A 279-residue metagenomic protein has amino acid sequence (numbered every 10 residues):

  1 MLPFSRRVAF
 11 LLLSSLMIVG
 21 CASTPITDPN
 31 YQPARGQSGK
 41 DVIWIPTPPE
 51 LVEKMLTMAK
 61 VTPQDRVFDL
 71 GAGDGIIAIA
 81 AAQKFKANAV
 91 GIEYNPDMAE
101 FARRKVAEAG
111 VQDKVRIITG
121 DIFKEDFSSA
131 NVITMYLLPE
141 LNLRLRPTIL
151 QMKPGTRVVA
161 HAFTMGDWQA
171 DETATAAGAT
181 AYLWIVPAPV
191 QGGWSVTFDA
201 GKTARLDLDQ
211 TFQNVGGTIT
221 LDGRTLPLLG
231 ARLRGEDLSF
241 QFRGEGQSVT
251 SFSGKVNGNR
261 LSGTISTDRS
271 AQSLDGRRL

Functional and structural regions predicted by a protein language model:
M1-L11: Bacterial N-terminal signal peptides that target proteins for export
L2, C21-D65: S-adenosyl-L-methionine
P63-G73: Conserved class I S-adenosyl-L-methionine
G75-I79: Glycine-rich SAM-binding Motif I of class I
N88-E93: Conserved SAM-binding motif I beta-strand of class I
A99-S129: S-adenosyl-L-methionine
N142-Q191: C-terminal substrate-binding/active-site "lid" region of AdoMet-derived donor-dependent transferases
V190-L279: Central antiparallel beta-sheet cores of small beta-barrel/beta-sandwich binding domains
